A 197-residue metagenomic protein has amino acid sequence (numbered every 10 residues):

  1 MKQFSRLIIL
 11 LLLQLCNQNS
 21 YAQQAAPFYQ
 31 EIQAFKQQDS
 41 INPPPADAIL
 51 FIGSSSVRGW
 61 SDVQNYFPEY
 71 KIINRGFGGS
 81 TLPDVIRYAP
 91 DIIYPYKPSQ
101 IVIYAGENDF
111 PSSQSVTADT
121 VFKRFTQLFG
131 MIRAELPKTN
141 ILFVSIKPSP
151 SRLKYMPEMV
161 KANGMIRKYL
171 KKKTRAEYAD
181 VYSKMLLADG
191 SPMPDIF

Functional and structural regions predicted by a protein language model:
M1-L50, S61, N65: N-terminal secretory targeting modules
L50-I52, I73: Conserved beta-strand elements of the Class I
V57-Y66, K71-I73, L82-F122, L142 (+1 more regions): Oxyanion-hole/transition-state-stabilizing segment in secreted/luminal serine hydrolases and related acyltransferases
A89, F125-G130, N163: Generic structural signal for well-ordered alpha-helices, preferentially at hydrophobic/aromatic core positions
N108, T126, G130-M131, E135 (+1 more regions): Extracellular glycan-modifying ectodomains
V116-R124, K154-K161: Alpha-helix N-cap and loop-to-helix initiation/capping positions
K147-F197: Catalytic His-Asp segment of secreted/periplasmic serine-dependent ester chemistry enzymes
